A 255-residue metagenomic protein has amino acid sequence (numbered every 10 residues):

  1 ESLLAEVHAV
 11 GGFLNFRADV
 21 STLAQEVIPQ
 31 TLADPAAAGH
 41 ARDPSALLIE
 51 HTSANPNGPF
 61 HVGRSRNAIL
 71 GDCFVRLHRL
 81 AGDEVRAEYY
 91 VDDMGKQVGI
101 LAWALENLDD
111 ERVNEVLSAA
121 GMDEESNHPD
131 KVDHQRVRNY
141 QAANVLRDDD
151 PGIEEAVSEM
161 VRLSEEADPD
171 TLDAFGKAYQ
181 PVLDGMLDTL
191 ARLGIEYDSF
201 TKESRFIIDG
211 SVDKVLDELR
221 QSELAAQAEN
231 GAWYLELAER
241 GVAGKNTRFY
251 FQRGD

Functional and structural regions predicted by a protein language model:
E1-D255: NTP-dependent nucleotidyl-transfer catalytic core
